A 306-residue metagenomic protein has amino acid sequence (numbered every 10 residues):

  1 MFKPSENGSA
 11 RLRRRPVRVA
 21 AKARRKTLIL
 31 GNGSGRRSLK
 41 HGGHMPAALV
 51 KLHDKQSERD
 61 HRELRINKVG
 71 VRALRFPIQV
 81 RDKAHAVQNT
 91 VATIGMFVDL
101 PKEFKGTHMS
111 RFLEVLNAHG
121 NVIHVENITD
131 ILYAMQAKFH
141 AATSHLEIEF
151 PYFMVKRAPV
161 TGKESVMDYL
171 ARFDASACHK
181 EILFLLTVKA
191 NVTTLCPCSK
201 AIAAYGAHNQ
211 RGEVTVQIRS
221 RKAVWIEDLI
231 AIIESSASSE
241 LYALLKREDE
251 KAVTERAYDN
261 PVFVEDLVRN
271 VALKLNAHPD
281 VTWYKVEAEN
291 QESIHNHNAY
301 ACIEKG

Functional and structural regions predicted by a protein language model:
F2, P16, L28-G35, H41-G306: N-terminal intrinsically disordered, cationic/polar leader segments that include organellar targeting peptides
N7-R15, A20, R24: Intrinsic, low-complexity polybasic segments
